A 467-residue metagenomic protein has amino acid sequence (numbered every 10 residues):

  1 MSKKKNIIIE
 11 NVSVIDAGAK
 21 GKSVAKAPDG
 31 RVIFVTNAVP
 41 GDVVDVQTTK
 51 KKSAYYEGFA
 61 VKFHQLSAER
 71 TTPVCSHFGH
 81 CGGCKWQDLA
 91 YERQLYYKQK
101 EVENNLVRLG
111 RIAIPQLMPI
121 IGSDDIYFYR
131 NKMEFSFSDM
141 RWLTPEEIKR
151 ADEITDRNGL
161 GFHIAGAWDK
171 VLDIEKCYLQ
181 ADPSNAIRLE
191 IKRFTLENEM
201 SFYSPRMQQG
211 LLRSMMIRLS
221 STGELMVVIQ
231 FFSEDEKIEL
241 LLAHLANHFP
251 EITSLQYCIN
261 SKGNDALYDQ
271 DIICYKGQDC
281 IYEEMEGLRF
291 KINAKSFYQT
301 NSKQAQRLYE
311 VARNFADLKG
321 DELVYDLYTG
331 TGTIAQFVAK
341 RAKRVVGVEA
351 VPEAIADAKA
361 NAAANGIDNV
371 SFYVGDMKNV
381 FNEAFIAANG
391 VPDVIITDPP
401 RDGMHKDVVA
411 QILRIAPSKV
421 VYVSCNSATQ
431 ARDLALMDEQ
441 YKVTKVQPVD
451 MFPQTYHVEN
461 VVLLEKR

Functional and structural regions predicted by a protein language model:
M1-P73, H77, S371-F372: Terminal RNA-binding accessory module
S2-N11, A19, S23, D235-R467: Rossmann-like S-adenosyl-L-methionine
S23-P28, G161-I164, A358: Short, acidic/hydrophobic/Gly-rich beta-strand patch recurrent on exposed beta strands that often constitutes part
G41, Q180, N301: Short, conserved phosphate/pyrophosphate- and ester-handling motifs at nucleotide-, phospho-/glycolipid
V61-P73, G79-S201: Extended interfacial segments that mediate partner engagement and assembly in macromolecular machines
D169-R206, G210-L211, L219, F232-Q256: Internal alpha/beta scaffold segment
I217, G223-F232, R289-N293, V394: Short, aliphatic-rich beta-strand segments
